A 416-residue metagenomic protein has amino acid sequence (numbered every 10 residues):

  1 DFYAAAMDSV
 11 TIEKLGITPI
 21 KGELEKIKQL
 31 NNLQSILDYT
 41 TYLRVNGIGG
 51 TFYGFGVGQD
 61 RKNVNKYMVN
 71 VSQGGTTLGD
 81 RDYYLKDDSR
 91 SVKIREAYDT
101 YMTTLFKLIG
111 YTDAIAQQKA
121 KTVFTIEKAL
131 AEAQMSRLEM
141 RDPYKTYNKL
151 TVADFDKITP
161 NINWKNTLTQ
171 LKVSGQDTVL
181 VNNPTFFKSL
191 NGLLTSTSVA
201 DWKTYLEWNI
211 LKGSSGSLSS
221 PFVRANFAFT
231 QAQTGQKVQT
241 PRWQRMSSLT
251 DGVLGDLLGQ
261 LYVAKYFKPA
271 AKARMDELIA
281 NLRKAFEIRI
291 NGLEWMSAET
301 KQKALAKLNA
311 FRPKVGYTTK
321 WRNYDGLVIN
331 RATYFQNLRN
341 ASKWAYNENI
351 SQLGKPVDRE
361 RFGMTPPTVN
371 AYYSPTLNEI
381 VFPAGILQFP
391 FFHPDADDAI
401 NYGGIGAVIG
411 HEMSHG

Functional and structural regions predicted by a protein language model:
F2-E277, N281: Noncatalytic, helix-rich "gating/capping" subdomain that lines the substrate-entry/channel surface of large enzyme
A153-I162, V173, L180-P184, T240-S247 (+3 more regions): Intrinsically disordered, low-complexity linker/terminal regions across diverse proteins
